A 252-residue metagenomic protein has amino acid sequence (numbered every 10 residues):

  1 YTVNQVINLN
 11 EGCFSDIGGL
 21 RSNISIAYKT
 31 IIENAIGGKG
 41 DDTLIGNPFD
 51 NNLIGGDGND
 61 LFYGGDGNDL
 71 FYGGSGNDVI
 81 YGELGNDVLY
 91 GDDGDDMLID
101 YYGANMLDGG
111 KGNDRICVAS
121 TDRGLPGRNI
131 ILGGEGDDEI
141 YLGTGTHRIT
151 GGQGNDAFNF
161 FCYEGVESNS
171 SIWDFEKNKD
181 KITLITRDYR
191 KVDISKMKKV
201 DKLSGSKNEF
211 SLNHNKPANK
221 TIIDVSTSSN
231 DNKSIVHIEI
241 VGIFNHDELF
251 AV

Functional and structural regions predicted by a protein language model:
Y1-S22, D50, D93-D95, A104-R115 (+3 more regions): GD-rich hexapeptide-repeat beta-solenoids
V3-Q5, R21-I24, K29-E33, L203-V252: Low-complexity acidic/polar repeat-biased segments
N4, N10-Y63, V118-R123, T144-G145 (+1 more regions): Extracellular repeat-rich scaffold modules on cell surfaces
G37, G46, G55, G64 (+12 more regions): Glycine-centered beta-turn/loop sites at beta-strand termini
I80, L98, L107, I116 (+10 more regions): Hydrophobic beta-strand residues in large extracellular and virion-surface proteins
K111, R115, R123-S195: Extracellular beta-strand/loop-rich repeat segments of large surface/secreted proteins
